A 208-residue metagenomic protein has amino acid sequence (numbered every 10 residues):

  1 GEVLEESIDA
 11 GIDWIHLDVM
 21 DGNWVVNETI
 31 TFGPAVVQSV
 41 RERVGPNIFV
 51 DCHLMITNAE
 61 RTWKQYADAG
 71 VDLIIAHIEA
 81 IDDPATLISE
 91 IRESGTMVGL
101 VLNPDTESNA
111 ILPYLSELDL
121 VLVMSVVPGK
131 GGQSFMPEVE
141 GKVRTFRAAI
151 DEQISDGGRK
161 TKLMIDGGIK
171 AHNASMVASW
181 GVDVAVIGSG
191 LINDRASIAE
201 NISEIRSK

Functional and structural regions predicted by a protein language model:
G1-L73, I81, E93, M97-V98 (+8 more regions): Conserved N-terminal beta1-alpha1 strand-loop-helix module at the mouth
V19, I78, L102-P104, S125-V126 (+2 more regions): Short secondary-structure boundary segments
T106-N109: Alpha-helical scaffolding within the catalytic cores of extracellular/periplasmic polymer-degrading hydrolases
P128-Q133: Active-site phosphate-binding strand-loop segment of PLP-dependent enzymes
D151-G158: Intrinsically disordered, low-complexity Ser/Thr- and acidic-rich flexible linkers and loops, especially at boundaries
G168-W180: Acidic, divalent-metal-coordinating active-site segment for phosphoryl/phosphodiester hydrolysis, typified by short
G181-I187, N193: Acidic, Mg2+-coordinating phosphoryl-transfer loop and its flanking beta/alpha structural elements, shared across
